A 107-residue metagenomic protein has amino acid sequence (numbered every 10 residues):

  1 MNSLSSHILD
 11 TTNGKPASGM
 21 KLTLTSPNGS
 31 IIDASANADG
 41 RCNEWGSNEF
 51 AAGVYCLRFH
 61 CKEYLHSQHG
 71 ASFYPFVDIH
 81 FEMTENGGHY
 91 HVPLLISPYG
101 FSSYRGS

Functional and structural regions predicted by a protein language model:
M1-E85, H91-P93: Beta-strand-dominated extracellular/periplasmic modules and repeats in secreted or surface-exposed proteins
G87-S107: Compositionally biased low-complexity segments at domain edges in trafficked proteins and select soluble regulators
